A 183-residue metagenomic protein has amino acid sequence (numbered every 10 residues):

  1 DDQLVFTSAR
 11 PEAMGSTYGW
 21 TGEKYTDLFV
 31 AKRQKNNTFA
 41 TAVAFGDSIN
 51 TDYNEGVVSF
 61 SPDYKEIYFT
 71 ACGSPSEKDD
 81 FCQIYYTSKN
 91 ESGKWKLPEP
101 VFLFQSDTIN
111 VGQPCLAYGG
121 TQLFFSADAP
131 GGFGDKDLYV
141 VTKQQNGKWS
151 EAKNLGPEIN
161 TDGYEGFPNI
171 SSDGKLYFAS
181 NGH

Functional and structural regions predicted by a protein language model:
D1-H183: Short, conserved micro-motifs composed of acidic
